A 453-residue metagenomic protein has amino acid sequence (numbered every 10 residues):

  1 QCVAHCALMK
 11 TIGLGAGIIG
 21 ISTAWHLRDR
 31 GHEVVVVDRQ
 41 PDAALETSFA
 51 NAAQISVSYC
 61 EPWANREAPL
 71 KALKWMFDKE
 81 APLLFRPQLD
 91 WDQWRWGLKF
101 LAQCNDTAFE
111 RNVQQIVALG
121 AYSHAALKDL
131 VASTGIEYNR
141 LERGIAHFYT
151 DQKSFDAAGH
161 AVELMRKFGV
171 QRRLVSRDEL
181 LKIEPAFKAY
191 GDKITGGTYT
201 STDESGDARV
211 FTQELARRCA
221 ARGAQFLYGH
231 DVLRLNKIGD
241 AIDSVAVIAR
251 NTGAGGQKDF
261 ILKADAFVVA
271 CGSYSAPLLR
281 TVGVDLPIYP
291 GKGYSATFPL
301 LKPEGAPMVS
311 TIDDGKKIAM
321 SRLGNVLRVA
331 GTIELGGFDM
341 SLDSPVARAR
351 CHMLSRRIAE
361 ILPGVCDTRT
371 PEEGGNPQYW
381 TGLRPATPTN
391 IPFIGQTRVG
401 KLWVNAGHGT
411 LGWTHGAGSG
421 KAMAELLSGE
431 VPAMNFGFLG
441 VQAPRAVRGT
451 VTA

Functional and structural regions predicted by a protein language model:
M9-V36: N-terminal Rossmann-like FAD-binding beta1-loop-alpha1 element of flavoenzymes
D29-F49: Glycine-rich FAD pyrophosphate-binding loop
Q40-E46, K237, D243, V247-P307 (+1 more regions): Central helical "cap/lid" subdomain
A50-R177: Dinucleotide-binding Rossmann-like beta1-alpha1 core, especially the glycine-rich loop that anchors the ADP
F109-N112, D129, S133-E137, V284-Y289 (+1 more regions): Active-site lid/adjacent beta-loop-alpha segment flanking the redox-cofactor pocket in flavoenzymes
R111-H124, H147-A157, T198-R218, L227 (+2 more regions): Short beta-strand to alpha-helix junction loop
D156-F168, F187-D265: Helical element adjacent to the flavin cofactor pocket in flavoenzyme catalytic cores
R172, T202, D314-G315, D339 (+1 more regions): C-terminal catalytic lobe of FAD-dependent flavoproteins
